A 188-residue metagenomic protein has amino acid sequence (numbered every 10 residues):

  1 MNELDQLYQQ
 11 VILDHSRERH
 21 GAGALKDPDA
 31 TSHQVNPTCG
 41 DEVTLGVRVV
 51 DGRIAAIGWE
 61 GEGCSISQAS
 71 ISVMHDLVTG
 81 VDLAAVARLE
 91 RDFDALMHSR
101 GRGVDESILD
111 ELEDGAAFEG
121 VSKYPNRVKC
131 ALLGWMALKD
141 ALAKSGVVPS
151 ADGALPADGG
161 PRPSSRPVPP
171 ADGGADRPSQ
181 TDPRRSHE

Functional and structural regions predicted by a protein language model:
M1-G23, V81-R166, P170-D172, D176-E188: C-terminal binding/interaction regions
E18-G61: Structured beta-strand/loop patches that form or line metal/cofactor-binding pockets in enzymes
V43, S72, K129: Active-site phosphate/pyrophosphate-handling residues
G61-Q68: Short, thiol/selenol-centered motifs that function as redox-active sites or metal-ligating centers
Q68-A69, R88: Alpha-helical macromolecular-interaction surfaces
S70-D82: Alpha-helical support elements that line or immediately flank enzyme active sites and cofactor-binding pockets
